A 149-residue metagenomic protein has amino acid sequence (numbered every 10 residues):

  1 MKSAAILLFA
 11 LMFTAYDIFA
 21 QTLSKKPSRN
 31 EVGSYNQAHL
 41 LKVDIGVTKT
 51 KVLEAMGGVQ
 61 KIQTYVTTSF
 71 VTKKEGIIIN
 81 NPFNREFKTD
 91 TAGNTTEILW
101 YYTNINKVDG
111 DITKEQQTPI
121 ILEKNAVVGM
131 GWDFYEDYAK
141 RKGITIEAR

Functional and structural regions predicted by a protein language model:
M1-A4: Positively charged n-region of N-terminal signal peptides that target proteins for export
I6-A15: Bacterial N-terminal signal peptides
Y16-A20: Sec/Tat signal peptide C-region and signal peptidase I cleavage site
Q21-R149: Residues within mature, well-folded domains
